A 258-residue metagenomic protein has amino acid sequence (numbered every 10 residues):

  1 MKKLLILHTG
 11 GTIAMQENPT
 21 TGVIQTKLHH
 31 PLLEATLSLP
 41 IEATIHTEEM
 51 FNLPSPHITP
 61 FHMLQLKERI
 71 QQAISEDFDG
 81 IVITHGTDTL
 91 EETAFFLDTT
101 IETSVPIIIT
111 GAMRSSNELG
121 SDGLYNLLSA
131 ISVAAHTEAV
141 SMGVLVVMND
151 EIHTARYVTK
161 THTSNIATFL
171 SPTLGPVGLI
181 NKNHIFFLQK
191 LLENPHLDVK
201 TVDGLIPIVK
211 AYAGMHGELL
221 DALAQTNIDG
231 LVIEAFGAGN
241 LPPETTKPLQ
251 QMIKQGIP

Functional and structural regions predicted by a protein language model:
M1-Q71, D221, K247, Q251: ATP/NTP phosphate-donor binding region
K2, L7-G11, H30-L39, T154-A238: Accessory alpha-helical/coil subdomains and C-terminal extensions that flank or cap enzyme catalytic cores
L7-T9, I83-H85, I108-G111, G143-N149 (+2 more regions): Short beta-strand segments
S75-L90, T226-G239: Short acidic, glycine-rich surface-loop motifs adjacent to enzyme active sites
T84-V105, L241-Q250: Short Gly/Thr/Asp-enriched flexible loops that form oxyanion-binding sites at enzyme active sites
I109-I180: Internal gly/pro-rich beta-alpha loop/helix module that stabilizes soluble enzyme cofactors or their anionic handles
V232, A238-P258: CN hydrolase (nitrilase-like) catalytic-core segments centered on the catalytic cysteine and neighboring Lys/Glu
